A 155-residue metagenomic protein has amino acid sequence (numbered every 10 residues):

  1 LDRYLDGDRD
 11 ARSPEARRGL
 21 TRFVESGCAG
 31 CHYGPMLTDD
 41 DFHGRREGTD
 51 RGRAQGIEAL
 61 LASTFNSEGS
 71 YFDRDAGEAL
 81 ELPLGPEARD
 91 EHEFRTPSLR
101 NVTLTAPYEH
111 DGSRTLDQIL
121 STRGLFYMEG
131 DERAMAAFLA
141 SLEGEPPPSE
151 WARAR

Functional and structural regions predicted by a protein language model:
L1-R155: Periplasmic c-type cytochrome electron-transfer domains
